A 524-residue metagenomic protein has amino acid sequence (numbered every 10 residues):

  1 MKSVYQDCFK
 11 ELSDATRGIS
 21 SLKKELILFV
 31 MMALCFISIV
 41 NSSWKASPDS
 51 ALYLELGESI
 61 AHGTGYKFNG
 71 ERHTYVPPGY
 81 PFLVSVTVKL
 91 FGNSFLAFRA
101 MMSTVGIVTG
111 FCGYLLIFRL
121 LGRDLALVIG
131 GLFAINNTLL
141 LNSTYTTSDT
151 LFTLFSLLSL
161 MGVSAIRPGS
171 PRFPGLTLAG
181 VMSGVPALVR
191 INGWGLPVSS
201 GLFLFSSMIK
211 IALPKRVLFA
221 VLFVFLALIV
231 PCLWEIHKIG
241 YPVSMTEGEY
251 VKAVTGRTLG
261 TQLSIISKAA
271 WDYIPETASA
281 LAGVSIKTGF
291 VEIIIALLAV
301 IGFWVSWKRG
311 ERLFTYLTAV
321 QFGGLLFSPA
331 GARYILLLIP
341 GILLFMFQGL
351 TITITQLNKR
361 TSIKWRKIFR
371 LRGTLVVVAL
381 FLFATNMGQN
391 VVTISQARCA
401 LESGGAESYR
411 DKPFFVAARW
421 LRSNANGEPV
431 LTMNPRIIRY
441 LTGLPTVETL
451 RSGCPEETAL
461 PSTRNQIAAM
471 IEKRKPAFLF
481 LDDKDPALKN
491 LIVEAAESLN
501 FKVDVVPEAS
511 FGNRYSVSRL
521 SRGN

Functional and structural regions predicted by a protein language model:
S3-A15, A165, R172, L196-L228 (+2 more regions): Perimembrane helix-loop-helix junctions
K24-M31, T177-V181, V198-L202, A220-I229 (+2 more regions): Signature aromatic-anchored transmembrane alpha helix within multi-pass, membrane-resident enzymes that catalyze glycan
M31-M32, I129-N137, M161, S183-A187: Short helix- or helix-capping micro-motifs that position conserved polar/aromatic residues at function-defining sites
S47, M102, T138, T144-L151 (+1 more regions): Short acidic/glycine- and proline-prone juxtamembrane loop motifs at membrane-interface regions of multi-pass membrane
A100-L121, L158, L297-G302: Transmembrane-helix motifs of polytopic, lipid-linked glycan transferases
G113, F205, P275-G310, A319-F322: Hydrophobic, aromatic-rich transmembrane alpha-helices and their immediate juxtamembrane boundary segments
A187, V217-I294, L325, A379-V392: Membrane-lumen/periplasm interface segments of specific transmembrane helices in polyprenyl phosphate-linked
G373-P435, M470-K473: Membrane-embedded, lumen/periplasm-facing catalytic core of multi-pass transferases that use lipid-linked donors
